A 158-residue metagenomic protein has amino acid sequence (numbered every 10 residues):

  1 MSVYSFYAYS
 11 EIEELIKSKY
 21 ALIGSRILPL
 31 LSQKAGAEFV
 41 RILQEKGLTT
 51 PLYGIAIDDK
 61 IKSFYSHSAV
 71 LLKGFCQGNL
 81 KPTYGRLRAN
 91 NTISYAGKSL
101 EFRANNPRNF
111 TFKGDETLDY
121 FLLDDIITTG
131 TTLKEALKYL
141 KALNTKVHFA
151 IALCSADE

Functional and structural regions predicted by a protein language model:
M1-Y53, I61, R86-T117, C154-E158: Active-site-facing substrate-recognition patch
L28-P29, Y65-A69, L133-K134: Conserved strand-to-helix beginnings and helix N-cap segments that scaffold or border functional pockets
A56-S68: Glycine-rich phosphate-binding loops at beta-strand->alpha-helix junctions
L71-S94: Histidine/lysine/aspartate-rich catalytic loop segments that bind and position anionic ligands
Y120-L122: Residue-level marker for buried hydrophobic side chains located in beta-strands that build the well-ordered beta-sheet
D125: Active-site glycine-centered loops adjacent to acidic/histidine catalytic or metal-binding residues that shape
T128-T129: Activation segment
K134-E158: PRPP-dependent phosphoribosyltransferase catalytic core
